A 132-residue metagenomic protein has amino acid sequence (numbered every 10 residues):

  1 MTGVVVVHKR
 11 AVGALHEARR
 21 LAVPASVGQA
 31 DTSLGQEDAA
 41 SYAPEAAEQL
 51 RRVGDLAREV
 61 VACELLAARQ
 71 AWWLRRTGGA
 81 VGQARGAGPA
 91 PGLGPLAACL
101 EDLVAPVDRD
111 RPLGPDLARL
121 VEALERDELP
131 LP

Functional and structural regions predicted by a protein language model:
M1-P132: C-terminal auxiliary extensions adjacent to catalytic cores
